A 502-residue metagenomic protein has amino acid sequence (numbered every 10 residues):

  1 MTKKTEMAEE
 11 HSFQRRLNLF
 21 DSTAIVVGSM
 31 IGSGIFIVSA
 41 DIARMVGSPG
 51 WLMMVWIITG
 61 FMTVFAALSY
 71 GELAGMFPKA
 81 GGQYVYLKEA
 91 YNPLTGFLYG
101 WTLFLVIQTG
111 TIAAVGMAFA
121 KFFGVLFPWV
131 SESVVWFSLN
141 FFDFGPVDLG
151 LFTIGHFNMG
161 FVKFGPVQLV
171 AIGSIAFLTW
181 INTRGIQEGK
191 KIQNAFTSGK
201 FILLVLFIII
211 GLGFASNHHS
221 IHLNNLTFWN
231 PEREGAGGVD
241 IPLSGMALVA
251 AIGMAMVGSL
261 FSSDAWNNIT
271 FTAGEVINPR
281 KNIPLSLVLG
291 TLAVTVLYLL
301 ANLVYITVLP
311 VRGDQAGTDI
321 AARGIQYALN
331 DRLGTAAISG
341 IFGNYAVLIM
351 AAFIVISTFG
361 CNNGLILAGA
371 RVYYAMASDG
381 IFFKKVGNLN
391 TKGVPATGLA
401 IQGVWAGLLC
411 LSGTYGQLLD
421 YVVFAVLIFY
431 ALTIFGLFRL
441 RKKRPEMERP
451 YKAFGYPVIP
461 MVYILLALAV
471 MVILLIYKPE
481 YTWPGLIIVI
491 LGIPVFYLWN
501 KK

Functional and structural regions predicted by a protein language model:
M1-A40, R44-P49, T63-G71, F77-A80 (+4 more regions): Membrane-interface "cap" regions at the ends of multi-pass membrane proteins
L17, D21-G34, V167-L178, G211 (+4 more regions): Hydrophobic, membrane-embedded alpha-helices of multi-pass small-molecule transporters
D41-R44, T63-I175, W180, V355-A375 (+1 more regions): Hydrophobic transmembrane alpha-helices that form the core helical bundles of multi-pass secondary transporters
V85-Y86, N92, V125-F141, T227-A247 (+3 more regions): TM-loop-TM module centered on a large, flexible mid-protein loop between adjacent transmembrane helices in multi-pass
K121-V130, G199-G237, L260, Y305-V311 (+3 more regions): Hydrophobic alpha-helical segments and their helix-loop junctions in multi-pass secondary transporters
K163-P166, K385-A396, Y430-Y481: C-terminal membrane-solvent junction of multi-pass transporters and transport-like membrane proteins
P166-L223, F228, D264, L287-T291 (+3 more regions): Membrane-interface loop-to-helix entry segments
L203-L204, N362, Y373, V422-R449 (+2 more regions): Hydrophobic alpha-helical segments of multi-pass membrane transport proteins
